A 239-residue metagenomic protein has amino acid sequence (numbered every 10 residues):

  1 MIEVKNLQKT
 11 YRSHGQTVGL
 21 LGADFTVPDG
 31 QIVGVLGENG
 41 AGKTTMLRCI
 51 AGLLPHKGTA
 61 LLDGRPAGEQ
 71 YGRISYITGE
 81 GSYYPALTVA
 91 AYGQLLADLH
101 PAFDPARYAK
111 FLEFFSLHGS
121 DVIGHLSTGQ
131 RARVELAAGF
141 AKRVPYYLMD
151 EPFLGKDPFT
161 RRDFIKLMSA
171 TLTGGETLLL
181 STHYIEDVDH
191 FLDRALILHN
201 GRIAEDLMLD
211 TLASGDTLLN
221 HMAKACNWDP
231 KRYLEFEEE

Functional and structural regions predicted by a protein language model:
M1-V4, Q8-G22: A short, flexible loop at the N-terminus of ABC-type nucleotide-binding domains that lies
L36-E38: The feature captures the beta-strand-to-loop junction immediately N-terminal to the Walker
A51: Helix-to-loop junction immediately C-terminal to a conserved catalytic motif
G58-Q70: Conserved ABC transporter NBD signature motif
G79-H125, R131-V134: ABC-family P-loop ATPase nucleotide-binding domains
Y147-E151, K156: Catalytic Walker B motif of ABC-type/P-loop ATPase nucleotide-binding domains
V188-H190: A short, surface-exposed alpha-helical micro-motif characterized by mixed small hydrophobic and charged/polar residues
